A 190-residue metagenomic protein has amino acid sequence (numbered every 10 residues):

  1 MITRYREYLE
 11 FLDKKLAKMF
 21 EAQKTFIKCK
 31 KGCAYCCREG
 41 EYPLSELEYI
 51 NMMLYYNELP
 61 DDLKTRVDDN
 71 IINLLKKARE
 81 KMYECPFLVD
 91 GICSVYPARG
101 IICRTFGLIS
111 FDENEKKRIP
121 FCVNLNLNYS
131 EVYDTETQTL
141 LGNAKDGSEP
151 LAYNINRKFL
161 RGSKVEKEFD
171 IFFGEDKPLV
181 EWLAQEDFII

Functional and structural regions predicted by a protein language model:
M1-Y35, E39-I190: Short loop/turn segments that flank or connect secondary-structure elements
